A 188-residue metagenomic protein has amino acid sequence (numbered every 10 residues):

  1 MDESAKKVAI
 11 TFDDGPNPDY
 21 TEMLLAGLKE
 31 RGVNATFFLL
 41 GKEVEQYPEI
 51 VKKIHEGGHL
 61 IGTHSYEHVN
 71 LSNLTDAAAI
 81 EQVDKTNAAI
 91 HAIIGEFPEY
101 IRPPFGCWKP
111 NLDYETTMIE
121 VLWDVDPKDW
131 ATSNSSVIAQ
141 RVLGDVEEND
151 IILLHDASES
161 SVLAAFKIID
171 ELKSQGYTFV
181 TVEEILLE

Functional and structural regions predicted by a protein language model:
M1-L74, A78-Q82, A89, E96 (+1 more regions): Active-site beta->alpha N-cap acidic-glycine motif
E45, V69-T178, E183-E188: Catalytic domains of cell-wall/extracellular-matrix polysaccharide-remodeling enzymes, centered on de-N-acetylation
